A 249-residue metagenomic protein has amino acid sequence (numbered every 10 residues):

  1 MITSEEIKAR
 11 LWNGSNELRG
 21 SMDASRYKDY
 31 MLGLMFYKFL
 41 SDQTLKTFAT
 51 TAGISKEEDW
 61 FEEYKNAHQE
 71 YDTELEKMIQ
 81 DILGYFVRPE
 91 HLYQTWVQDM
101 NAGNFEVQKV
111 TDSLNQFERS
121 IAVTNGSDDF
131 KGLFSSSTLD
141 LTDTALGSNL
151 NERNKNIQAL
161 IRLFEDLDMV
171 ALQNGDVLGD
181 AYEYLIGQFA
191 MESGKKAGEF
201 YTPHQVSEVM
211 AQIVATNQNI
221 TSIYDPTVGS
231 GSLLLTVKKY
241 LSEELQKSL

Functional and structural regions predicted by a protein language model:
M1-T221: Non-catalytic, mostly N-terminal accessory regions of nucleic-acid modification and defense proteins
L185, F189, V228, L241: Short, small-residue-rich loop/turn micro-motifs
T216-T221, S242-L249: Secondary-structure transition/capping motifs at alpha-helix termini and the adjoining loop/turn into the next element
T221-S222, T236: Secondary-structure boundary/capping motif
D225: Class I SAM-dependent methyltransferase core
S230-K247: Conserved SAM-binding loop of SAM-dependent methyltransferases across substrates and taxa, primarily the Class I
